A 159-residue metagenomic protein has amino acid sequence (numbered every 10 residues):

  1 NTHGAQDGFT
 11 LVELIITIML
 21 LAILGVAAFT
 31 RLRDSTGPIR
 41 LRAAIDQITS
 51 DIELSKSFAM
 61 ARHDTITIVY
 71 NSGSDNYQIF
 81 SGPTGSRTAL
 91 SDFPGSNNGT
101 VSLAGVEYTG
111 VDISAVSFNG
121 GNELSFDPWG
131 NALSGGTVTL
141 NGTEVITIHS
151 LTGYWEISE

Functional and structural regions predicted by a protein language model:
N1-H3, I23-D46, S57, T65-E159: N-terminal helix-rich module
D7-M19: N-terminal signal-anchor/signal peptide hydrophobic helix marking the start of the first transmembrane segment
I18, R42, T49: Conserved catalytic core of two-component sensor histidine kinases
S50-L54: Phosphate-interacting basic helix/loop segments used at nucleotide- and nucleic-acid interfaces
